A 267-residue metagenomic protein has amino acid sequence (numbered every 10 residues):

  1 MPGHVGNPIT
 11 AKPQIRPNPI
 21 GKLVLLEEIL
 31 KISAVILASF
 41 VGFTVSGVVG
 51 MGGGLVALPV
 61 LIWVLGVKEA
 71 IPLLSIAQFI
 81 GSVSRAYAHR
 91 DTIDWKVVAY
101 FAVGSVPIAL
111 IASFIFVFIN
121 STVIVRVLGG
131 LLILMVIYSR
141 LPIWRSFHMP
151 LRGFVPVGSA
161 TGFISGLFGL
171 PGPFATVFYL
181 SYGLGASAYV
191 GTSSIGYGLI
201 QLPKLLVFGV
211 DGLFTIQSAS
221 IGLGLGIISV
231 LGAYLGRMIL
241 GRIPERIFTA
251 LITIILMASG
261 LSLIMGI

Functional and structural regions predicted by a protein language model:
V5-P8: Short hydrophobic alpha-helical segments enriched in small aliphatic residues
I32-Y100, G158, G162, G172-V230: Small-residue-rich hydrophobic segments that form or flank transmembrane alpha-helices in multi-pass membrane proteins
L37, V41, I80, V103 (+9 more regions): Lipid-exposed faces of alpha-helical membrane segments in multi-pass integral membrane proteins
G66, N120, G185, P244-F248: A helix-boundary/kink motif common to multi-pass secondary transporters, especially Major Facilitator Superfamily
S82-R90, S113, F118, V125-R152 (+2 more regions): Transmembrane helix exit motif
D94-G104, V127-G129, M149-G158, A188-S194 (+1 more regions): Cytoplasmic-side transmembrane-helix entry/capping segments in multi-pass membrane proteins
S165-L170, K204, S259-I267: Hydrophobic alpha-helical transmembrane segments in multi-pass integral membrane proteins
Y234-I255: Interfacial loop-to-transmembrane junctions
